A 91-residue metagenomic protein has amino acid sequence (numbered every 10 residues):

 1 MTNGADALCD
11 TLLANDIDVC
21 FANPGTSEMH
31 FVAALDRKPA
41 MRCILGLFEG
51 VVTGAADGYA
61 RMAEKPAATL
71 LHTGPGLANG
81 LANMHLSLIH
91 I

Functional and structural regions predicted by a protein language model:
M1-G76, A82: Thiamine diphosphate
I89-I91: Conserved small/polar residues in nucleotide/adenosyl-binding loops
